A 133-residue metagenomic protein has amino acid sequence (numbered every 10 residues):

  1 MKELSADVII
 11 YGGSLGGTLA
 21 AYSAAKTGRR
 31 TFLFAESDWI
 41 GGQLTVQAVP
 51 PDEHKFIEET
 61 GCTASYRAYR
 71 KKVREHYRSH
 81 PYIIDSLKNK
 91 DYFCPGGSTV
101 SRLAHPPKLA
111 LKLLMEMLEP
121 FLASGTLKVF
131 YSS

Functional and structural regions predicted by a protein language model:
K2-S14, F32: Beta1/beta-strand and adjacent pyrophosphate-binding region of the FAD-binding site in flavoprotein oxidoreductases
G17: N-terminal Rossmann-fold NAD(P) dinucleotide-binding loop
A24: Aromatic pocket-lining residues of Rossmann-like dinucleotide-binding sites
R29-R30, A35-S133: Conserved N-terminal/central alpha/beta ligand/cofactor-binding core
